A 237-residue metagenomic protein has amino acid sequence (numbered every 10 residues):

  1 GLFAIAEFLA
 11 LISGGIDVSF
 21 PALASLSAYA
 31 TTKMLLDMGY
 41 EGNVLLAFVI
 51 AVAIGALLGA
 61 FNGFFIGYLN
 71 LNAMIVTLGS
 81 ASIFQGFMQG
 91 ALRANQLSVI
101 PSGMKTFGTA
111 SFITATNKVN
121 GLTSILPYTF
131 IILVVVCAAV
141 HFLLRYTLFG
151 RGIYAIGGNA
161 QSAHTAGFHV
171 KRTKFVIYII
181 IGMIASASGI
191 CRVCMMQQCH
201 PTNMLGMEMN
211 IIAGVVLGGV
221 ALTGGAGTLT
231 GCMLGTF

Functional and structural regions predicted by a protein language model:
G1, A22-L26, L45-A53, I75 (+4 more regions): Hydrophobic alpha-helical transmembrane segments
G1-M38, F64-L71, I212-L229: Single transmembrane alpha-helix segments in multi-pass membrane proteins
A6-E7, V52-G55, A81-M88, T129-F142 (+3 more regions): Hydrophobic core segments of alpha-helical transmembrane domains in multi-pass membrane transport and ion-translocation
G39-A81, L234-G235: Alpha-helical transmembrane segments within multi-pass membrane transporters and channels
Y68, A138-I179: Membrane-helix/interface signature in polytopic inner-membrane proteins
M74-T147, T173-V176, M195-M204: Transmembrane helix-bundle core of multi-pass membrane transporters and related energy-transducing complexes
H164, H169-V193, L205, M209: Transmembrane alpha-helices
A185, M195-F237: Transmembrane alpha-helical segments in multi-pass inner-membrane proteins
